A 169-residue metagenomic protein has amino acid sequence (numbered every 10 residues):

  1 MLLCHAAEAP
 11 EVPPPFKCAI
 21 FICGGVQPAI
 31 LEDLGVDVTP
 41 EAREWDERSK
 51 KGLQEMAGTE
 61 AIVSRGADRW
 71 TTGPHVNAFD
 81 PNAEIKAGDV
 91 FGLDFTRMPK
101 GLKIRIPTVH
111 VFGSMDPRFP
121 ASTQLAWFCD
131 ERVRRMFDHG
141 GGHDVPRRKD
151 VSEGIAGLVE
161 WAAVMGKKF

Functional and structural regions predicted by a protein language model:
M1-V36: Primarily recognizes the serine-hydrolase "nucleophile elbow" in alpha/beta-hydrolase and SGNH/GDSL folds
E11-P14, M98-R105, W127-R132: Short, conserved loop/helix-junction motifs that constitute active-site signature segments in enzyme catalytic cores
I62-P99: Active-site nucleophile elbow and catalytic-triad environment of alpha/beta-hydrolase enzymes
I104, V109-F112: Short beta-strand/loop motif that positions the catalytic acidic residue of the alpha/beta-hydrolase fold
T108, R118-F128, V151: Short alpha-helix in the alpha/beta-hydrolase fold that links the catalytic acid
G113-P117, G141-G142: Acidic beta-to-alpha connecting loop that harbors the catalytic carboxylate
C129-P146: Catalytic histidine neighborhood in serine/cysteine hydrolases with alpha/beta-hydrolase-type architecture
R147-W161: Post-His helix in hydrolase/transferase enzymes
